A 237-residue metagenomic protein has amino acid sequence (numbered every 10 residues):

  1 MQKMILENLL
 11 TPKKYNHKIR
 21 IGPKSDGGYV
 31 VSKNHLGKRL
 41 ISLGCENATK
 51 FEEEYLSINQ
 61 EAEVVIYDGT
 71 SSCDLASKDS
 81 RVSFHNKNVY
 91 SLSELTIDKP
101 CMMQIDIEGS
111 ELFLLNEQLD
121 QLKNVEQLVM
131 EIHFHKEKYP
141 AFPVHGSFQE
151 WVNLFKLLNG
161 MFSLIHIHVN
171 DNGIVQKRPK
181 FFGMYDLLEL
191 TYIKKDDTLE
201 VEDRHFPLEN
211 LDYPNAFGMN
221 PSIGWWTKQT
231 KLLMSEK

Functional and structural regions predicted by a protein language model:
M1-N34, R39-I41, A48, E54 (+4 more regions): Rossmann-like AdoMet/SAM-dependent catalytic core
N34-L36, Y55-N59, D79, L119-V125: Short, conserved loop/helix-junction motifs that constitute active-site signature segments in enzyme catalytic cores
K38, A62, V82, V125-E126 (+1 more regions): A structural micro-motif
L43, Y67, M103-I105, M130-I132: Active-site flanking residues adjacent to catalytic metal/cofactor-binding acidic residues
N47-A48, I66-L75: Short, polar loop motifs at secondary-structure junctions
S72-S110: S-adenosyl-L-methionine
T96, E111-D120: Distinct, well-ordered alpha-helical segments
L122-E137: Conserved beta-strand signature within the Rossmann-like core of class I S-adenosyl-L-methionine
